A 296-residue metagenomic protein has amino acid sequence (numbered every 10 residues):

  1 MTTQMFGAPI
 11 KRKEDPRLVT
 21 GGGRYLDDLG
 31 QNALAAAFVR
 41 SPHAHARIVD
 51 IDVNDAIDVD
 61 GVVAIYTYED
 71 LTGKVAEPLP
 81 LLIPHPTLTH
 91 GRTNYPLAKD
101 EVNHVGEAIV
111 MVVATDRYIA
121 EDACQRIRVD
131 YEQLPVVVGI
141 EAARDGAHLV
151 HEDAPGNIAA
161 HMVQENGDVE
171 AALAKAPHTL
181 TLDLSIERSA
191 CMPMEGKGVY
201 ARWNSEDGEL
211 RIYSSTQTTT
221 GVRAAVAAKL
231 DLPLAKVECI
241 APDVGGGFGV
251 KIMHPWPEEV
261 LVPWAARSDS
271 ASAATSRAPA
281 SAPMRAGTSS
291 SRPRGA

Functional and structural regions predicted by a protein language model:
M1-I158: Flexible, low-hydrophobicity surface segments
M5, G22-Y25, Y95-L97, L184-R188 (+3 more regions): Glycine-rich, charged/polar anion/phosphate-binding loops that engage phosphate groups from diverse ligands
D27-D28, N54, K99-V102, D168-E170 (+6 more regions): A generic local secondary-structure boundary/capping motif
F38-E69, G73, V110-D130, V199-V244 (+1 more regions): Alpha-helical support elements that line or immediately flank enzyme active sites and cofactor-binding pockets
P78-L79, P84-A114, Y118-I119, G249-G295: Glycine-rich and small/hydrophobic secondary-structure elements
R92, I119-V138, A160-H161, A171 (+5 more regions): Gly/Pro-rich active-site capping loops and adjacent beta-alpha segments that organize cofactor/substrate pockets
V169-L230, A282, G287-S289: Conserved beta-alpha junction segments in alpha/beta enzyme cores
L180-L182, V237, S270-S272: A short, Trp-centered hydrophobic/proline-enriched beta-strand micro-motif
